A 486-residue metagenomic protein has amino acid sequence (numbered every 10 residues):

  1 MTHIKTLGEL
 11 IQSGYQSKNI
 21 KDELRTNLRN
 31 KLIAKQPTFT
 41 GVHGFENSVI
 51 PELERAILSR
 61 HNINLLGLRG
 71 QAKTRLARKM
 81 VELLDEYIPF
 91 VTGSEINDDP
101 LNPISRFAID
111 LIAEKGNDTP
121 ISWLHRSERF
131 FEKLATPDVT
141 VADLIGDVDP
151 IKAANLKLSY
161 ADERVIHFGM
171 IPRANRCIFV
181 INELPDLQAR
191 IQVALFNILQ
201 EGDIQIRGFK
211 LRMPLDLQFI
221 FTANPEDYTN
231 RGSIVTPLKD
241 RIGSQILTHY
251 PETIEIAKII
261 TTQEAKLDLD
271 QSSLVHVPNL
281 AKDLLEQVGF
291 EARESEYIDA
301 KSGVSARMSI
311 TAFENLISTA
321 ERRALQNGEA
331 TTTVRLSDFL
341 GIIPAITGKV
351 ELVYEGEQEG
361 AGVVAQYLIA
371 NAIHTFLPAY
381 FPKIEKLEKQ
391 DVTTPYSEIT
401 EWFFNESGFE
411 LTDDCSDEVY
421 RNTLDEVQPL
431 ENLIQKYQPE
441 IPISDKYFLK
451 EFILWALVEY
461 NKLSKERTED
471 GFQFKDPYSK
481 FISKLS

Functional and structural regions predicted by a protein language model:
T2-E255, K266-D283, E296-A300, L377-S486: Conserved ASCE/P-loop NTPase catalytic core
A56-S59, E82-E86, E201, E291 (+4 more regions): Amphipathic alpha-helical interaction surfaces
G67, Q271-P278, E291-L368: C-terminal helical "lid" subdomain and adjoining coupling/linker elements of P-loop NTPases
T261, L285-G289: Short alpha-helical scaffolding segments that buttress acidic/His motifs in well-ordered protein cores
A370-A372: IMPase-like, lithium-sensitive Mg2+-dependent phosphomonoesterase catalytic core
